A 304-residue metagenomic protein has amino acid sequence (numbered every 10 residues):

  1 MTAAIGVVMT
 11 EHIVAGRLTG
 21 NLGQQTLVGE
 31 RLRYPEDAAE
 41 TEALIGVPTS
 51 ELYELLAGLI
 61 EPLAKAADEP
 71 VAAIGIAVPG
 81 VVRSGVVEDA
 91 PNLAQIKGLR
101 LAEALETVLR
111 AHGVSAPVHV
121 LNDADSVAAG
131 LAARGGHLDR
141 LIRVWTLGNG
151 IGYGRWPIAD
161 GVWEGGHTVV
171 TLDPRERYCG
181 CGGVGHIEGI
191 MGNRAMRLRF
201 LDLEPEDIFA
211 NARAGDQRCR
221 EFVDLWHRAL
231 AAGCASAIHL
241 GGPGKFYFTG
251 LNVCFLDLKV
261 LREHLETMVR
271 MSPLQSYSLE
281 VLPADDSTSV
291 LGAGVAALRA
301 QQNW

Functional and structural regions predicted by a protein language model:
A3, V14-G20, L27-E30, A39-L44 (+3 more regions): Glycine/GP-enriched mid-protein hinge/lid loop-to-helix segment characteristic of carbohydrate kinases
A3-V78, H112: Conserved phosphate-binding loops in N-terminal lobes of ATP-dependent enzymes of the actin/Hsp70/sugar-kinase
D37-I45, P70-L141, D257-S272: Glycine-rich phosphate-binding loop and adjoining helix at the ATP-binding site of ATP-dependent phosphoryl-transfer
E42-A66, R197-K259, Y277-S287: Adenine-nucleotide phosphate-binding core of ATP-dependent small-molecule kinases
I74-G80, L147-N149, P243-V253: Glycine-rich beta-strand-to-loop/alpha-helix junction loops that act as flexible
L105, I158-D173, R262-Q275: Acidic-glycine-rich active-site phosphate/pyrophosphate-binding loop
P273-W304: Conserved glycine-rich phosphate/nucleotide-binding loop and adjacent Mg2+-coordinating catalytic segment
